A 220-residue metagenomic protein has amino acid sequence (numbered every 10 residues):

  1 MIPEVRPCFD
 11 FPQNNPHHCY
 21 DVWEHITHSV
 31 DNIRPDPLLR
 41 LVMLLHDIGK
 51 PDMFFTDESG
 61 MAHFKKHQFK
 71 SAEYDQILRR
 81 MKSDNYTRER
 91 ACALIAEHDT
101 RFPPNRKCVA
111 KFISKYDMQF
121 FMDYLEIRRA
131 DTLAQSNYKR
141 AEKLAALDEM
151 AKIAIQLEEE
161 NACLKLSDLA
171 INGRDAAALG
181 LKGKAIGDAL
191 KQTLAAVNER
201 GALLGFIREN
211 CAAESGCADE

Functional and structural regions predicted by a protein language model:
M1, F11, I48-P51, E97-R101 (+2 more regions): A short structural micro-motif
I2-R6: Acidic catalytic cores of enzymes that act on phosphate-bearing nucleotides/polynucleotides
C8-F11, D47, R90-H98, I171 (+1 more regions): A glycine-rich phosphate-binding loop feature that marks nucleotide/adenosyl-phosphate handling sites
F11-P12, D57, A154: A short, mixed-charge helix-start or loop-turn motif at secondary-structure junctions
H18, G60, K165: Generic anion/oxyanion-binding catalytic loop in active/binding sites
D21-K143: Divalent metal-dependent catalytic cores for phosphoryl transfer on phosphate-bearing substrates
Q76-R80, Q135-E220: Charged substrate- and nucleic-acid-binding regions of tRNA-handling and nucleotidyl-transfer enzymes, centered on
